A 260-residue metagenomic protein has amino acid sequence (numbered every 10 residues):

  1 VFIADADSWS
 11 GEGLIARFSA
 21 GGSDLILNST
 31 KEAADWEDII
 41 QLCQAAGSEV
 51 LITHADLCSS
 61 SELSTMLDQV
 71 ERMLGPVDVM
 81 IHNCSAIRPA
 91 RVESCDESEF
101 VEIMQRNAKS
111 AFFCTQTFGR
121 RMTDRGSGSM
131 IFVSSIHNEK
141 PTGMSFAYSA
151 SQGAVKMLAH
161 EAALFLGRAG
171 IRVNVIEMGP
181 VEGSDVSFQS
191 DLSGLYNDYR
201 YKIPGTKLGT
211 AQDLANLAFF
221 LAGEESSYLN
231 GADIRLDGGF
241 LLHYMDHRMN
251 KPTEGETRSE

Functional and structural regions predicted by a protein language model:
V1-I26: Canonical Rossmann dinucleotide-binding motif of NAD(H)/NADP(H)-dependent dehydrogenases/reductases, specifically
R91-V92, E99-V101, Y199: Substrate-binding pocket helix/loop in short-chain dehydrogenase/reductase
T115, S151, A159: Active-site helix of classical SDR
R120, L164-F165, S227: Alpha-helical segment proximal to the catalytic Tyr-Lys
G167, R172, L229-G231: Short, small/polar-rich loop/turn modules that mediate ligand/substrate recognition or access, typified
K207-L236, L241-L242: C-terminal substrate-recognition "lid" of short-chain dehydrogenase/reductases
N230-E260: Short C-terminal tail/terminal secondary-structure segment of NAD(P)H-dependent dehydrogenase/reductase domains
